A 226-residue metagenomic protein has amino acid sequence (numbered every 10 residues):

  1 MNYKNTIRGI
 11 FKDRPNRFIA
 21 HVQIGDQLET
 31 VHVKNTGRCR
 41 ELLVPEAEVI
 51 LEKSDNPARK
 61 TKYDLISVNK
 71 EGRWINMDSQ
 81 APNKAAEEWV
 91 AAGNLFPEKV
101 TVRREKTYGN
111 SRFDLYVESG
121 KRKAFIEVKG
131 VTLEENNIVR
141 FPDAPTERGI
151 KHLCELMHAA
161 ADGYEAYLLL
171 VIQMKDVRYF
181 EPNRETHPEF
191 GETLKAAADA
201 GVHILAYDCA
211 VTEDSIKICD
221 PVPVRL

Functional and structural regions predicted by a protein language model:
G9, F113-D143, L156: Conserved catalytic cores of phosphodiester-cleaving nucleases, focusing on short active-site segments
N16-H21: Short aromatic-glycine-enriched beta-strand elements
E29-C39: Short alpha-helix capping/helix-loop boundary micro-motifs
G37-I50: Short nucleic-acid-contacting surface segments enriched for D/E, G, S/T with interspersed K/R
N56-R73, C219: OB-fold/S1-family single-stranded nucleic acid-binding modules
N94-Y108: A short acidic/basic microdomain associated with nuclease active sites
N137-E147, C154-T186, D208: Nucleic-acid nuclease catalytic cores
M174-L226: Domain-level recognition of nuclease-like catalytic cores that cleave nucleotide substrates
